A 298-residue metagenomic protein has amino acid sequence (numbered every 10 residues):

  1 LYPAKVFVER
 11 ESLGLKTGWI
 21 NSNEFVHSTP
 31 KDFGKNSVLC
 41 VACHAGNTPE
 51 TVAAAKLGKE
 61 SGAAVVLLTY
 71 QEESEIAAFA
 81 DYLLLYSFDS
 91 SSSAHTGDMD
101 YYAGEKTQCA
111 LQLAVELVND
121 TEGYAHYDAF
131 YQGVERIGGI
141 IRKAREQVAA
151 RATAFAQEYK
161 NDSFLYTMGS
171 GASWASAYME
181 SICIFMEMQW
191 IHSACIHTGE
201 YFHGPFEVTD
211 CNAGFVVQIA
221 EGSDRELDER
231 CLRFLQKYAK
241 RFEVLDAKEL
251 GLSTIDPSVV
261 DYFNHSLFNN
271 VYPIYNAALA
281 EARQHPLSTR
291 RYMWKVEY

Functional and structural regions predicted by a protein language model:
L1-G123, Q218-V244: Glycine-rich phosphate-binding loops that contact phosphosugars or nucleotide phosphates
L1-K35, K160-G204: Anionic-ligand anchoring segments at beta-strand to alpha-helix junctions in alpha/beta enzyme folds, i.e., glycine
V38-A42, F164-G171, G214-Q218: Short glycine-rich or small-residue beta-strand-to-loop segments that form or flank ligand, phosphate, metal/Fe-S
E72-L84, P205-V208, G251-D261: Glycine-rich, charge-decorated loop segments at or immediately adjacent to ligand/cofactor-binding or catalytic sites
M99, E105, L111, V115-I196 (+1 more regions): Active-site phosphate/pyrophosphate-binding segments
G133-I137, K240-A247, H265: Aromatic-enriched
G199-E207, E226-R230: A short, acidic, amphipathic alpha-helical segment used as a generic capping/interface helix at domain edges
K248-L287, R291: Structured C-terminal subdomain patch of bacterial secreted/periplasmic proteins
